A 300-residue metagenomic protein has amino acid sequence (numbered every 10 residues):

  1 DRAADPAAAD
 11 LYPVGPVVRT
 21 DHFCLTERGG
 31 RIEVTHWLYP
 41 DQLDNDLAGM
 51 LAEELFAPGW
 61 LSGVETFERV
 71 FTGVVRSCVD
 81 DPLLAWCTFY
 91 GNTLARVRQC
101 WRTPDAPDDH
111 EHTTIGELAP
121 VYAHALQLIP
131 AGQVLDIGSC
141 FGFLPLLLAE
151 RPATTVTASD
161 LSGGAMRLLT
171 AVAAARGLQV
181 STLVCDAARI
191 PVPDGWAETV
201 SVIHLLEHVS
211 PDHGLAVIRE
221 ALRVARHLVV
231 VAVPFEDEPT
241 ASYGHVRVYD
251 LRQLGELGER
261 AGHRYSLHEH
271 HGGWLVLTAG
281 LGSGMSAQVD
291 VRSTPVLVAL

Functional and structural regions predicted by a protein language model:
D1-R189, P193, L215-I218, R247 (+2 more regions): Conserved N-terminal segment of class I S-adenosyl-L-methionine
S201: A conserved beta-strand element that flanks and buttresses the S-adenosyl-L-methionine
L205: Hydrophobic adenine-recognition pocket in adenosine-nucleotide-binding enzymes
L215-H227: A short glycine-rich, Lys/Arg-flanked "PGG" loop and its adjoining helix->strand segment in the class I
R226-F235: Conserved beta-strand signature within the Rossmann-like core of class I S-adenosyl-L-methionine
S242-R260: Conserved Class I S-adenosyl-L-methionine
H268-L300: Core SAM-dependent methyltransferase catalytic element
